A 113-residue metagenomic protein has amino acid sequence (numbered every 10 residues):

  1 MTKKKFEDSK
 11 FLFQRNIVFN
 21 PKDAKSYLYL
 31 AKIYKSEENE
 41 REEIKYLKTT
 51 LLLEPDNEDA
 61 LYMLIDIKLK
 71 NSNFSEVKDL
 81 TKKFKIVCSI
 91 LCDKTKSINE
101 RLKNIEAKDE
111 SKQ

Functional and structural regions predicted by a protein language model:
T2, S36-E37, K70, N104-K108: Register position in tetratricopeptide repeats
F19, L53, I86-I90: Structural marker of alpha-solenoid helical repeat scaffolds
D23, N57, L91-C92: Residue-level recognition of tetratricopeptide repeat
Y29, M63, S97-R101: Canonical tetratricopeptide repeat
K78-Q113: Terminal, low-structured helical/coil segments at or just beyond the last alpha-helical repeat
